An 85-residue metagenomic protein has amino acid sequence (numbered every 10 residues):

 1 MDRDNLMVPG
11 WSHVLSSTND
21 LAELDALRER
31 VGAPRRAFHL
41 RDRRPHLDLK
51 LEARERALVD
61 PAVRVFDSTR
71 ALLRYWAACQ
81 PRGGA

Functional and structural regions predicted by a protein language model:
M1-D2, L24: An N-terminal amphipathic alpha-helical segment
D2-S16: Short glycine-/aliphatic-rich beta-strand segments at the starts of folded cytosolic domains
R3, R30, D67-S68: Alpha-helical protein-protein interaction elements
V8, R41-R43: Short acidic/glycine-enriched loop/turn segments that link adjacent beta-strands
S12-H13, R36, P45: Flexible, active-site-adjacent loop/turn segments at secondary-structure boundaries
S16-S17, L49: Short His-Asn-centered micro-motif
N19-R41: A short, structured beta-strand/loop element
R43-A85: Short, compact, well-ordered microdomains
